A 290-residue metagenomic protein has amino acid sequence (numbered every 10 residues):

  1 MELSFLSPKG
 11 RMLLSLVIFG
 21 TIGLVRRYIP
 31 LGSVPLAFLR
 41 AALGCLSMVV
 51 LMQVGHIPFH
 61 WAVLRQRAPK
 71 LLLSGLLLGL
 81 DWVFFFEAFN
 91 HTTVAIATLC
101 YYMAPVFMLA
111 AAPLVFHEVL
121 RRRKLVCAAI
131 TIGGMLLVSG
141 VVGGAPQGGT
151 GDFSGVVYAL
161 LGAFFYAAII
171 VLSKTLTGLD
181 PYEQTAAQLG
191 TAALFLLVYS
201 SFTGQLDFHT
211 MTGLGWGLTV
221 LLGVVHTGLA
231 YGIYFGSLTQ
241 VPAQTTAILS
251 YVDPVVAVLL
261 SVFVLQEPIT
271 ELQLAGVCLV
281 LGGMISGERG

Functional and structural regions predicted by a protein language model:
M1-F38, A42-G44, L73-L76, F84 (+1 more regions): Glycine-/small-residue-enriched transmembrane alpha-helix faces in small-molecule transporters and effluxers
M1-V17, C45-L73, V119-L125, G143-S154 (+4 more regions): Membrane-interface interhelical linkers
G10, A97-M103, L172-A193, T227-F263: Helix-helix packing/entry segments at the starts of transmembrane helices
G10, L14, L39-L43, L73-L76 (+9 more regions): Hydrophobic residues within alpha-helical transmembrane segments of multi-pass solute transporters/permease subunits
G20, G75, G79, V83 (+7 more regions): Hydrophobic/small/kink-forming positions within alpha-helical transmembrane segments of polytopic membrane proteins
I29, L36, R40, A88 (+8 more regions): Hydrophobic/aromatic residues within transmembrane alpha-helices of multi-pass small-molecule transporters
P35, A42-L46, F86-V119, G162 (+1 more regions): Specific alpha-helical transmembrane segments that line the substrate/conduction pathway and gating interfaces
M48, M52, L120-G143, A163-Y166 (+4 more regions): Hydrophobic transmembrane alpha-helices of multi-pass small-molecule transport proteins
